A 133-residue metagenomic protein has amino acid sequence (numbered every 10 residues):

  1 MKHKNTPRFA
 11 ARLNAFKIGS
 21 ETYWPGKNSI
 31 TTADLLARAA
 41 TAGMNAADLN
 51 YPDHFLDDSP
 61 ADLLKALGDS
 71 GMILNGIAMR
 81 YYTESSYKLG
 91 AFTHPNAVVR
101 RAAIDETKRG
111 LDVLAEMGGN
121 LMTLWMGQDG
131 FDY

Functional and structural regions predicted by a protein language model:
M1-E116: N-terminal pre-domain/capping segments
T107-Y133: Active-site groove signature of glycoside hydrolases
